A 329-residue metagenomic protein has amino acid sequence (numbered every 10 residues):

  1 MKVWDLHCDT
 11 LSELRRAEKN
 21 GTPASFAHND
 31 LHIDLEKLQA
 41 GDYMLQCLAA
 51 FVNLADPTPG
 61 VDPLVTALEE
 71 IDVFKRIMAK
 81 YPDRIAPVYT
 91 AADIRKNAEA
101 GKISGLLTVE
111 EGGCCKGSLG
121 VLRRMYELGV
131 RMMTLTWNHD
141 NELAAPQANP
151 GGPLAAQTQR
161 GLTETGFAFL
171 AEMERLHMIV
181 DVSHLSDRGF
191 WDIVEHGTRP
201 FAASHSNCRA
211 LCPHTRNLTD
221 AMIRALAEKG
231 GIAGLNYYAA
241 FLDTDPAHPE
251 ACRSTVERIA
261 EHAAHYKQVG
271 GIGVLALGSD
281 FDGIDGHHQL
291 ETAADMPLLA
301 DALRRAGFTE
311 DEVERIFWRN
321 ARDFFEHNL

Functional and structural regions predicted by a protein language model:
K2-D5, L45, A86, S104-T108 (+5 more regions): Structural preference for beta-strand elements that scaffold enzyme active sites
H7, L38, T90, G129 (+6 more regions): Conserved, mostly hydrophobic/aromatic
D9-L11, F51, T90, E110-G112 (+6 more regions): Active-site beta-loop-alpha junctions enriched in small/polar residues
K19-A40, L298-A300: Short catalytic helix/loop segments, enriched in acidic residues and glycine and frequently bearing histidine
D30-H32, E36-R123, N138-R175, R188-W191: A metal-dependent hydrolase metal-coordination microenvironment
G117-E127, N149-A202, T215-K229, E257-L275: Histidine/acidic residue-rich metal-binding segments in metalloenzymes
N236-Y237, G270-A293: Short acidic/histidine-rich active-site segments
E291-L329: Mid-to-C-terminal alpha-helical segments outside catalytic/metal-binding sites
